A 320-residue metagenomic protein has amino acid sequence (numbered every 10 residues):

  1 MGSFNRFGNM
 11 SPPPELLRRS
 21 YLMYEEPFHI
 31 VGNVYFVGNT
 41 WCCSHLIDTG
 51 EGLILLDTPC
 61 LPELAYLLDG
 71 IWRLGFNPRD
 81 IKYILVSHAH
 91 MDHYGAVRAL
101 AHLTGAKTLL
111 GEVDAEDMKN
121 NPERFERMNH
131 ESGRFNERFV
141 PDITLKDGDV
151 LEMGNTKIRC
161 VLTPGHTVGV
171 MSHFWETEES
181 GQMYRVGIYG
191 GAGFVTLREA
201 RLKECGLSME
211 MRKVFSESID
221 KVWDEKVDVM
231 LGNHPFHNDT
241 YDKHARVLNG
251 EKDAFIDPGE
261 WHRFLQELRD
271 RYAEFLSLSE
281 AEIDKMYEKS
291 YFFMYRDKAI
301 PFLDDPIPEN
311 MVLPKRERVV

Functional and structural regions predicted by a protein language model:
R6-E15, M23-Y24, H29-V31, D80 (+3 more regions): Metallo-beta-lactamase
F7, P258-V320: C-terminal regulatory/interaction regions
S20-L74, P78, S172-F194: Conserved beta-strand hairpin/beta-sheet module of binuclear metal-dependent hydrolase folds, prominently
N33, I47, D57, L67 (+7 more regions): Divalent metal-coordination and catalytic microenvironments
V34, P62-A65, W72-V150, N249-E251 (+2 more regions): Active-site HxH/HxHxD metal-binding segment of metal-dependent hydrolases
N39, P59, E63, F76 (+4 more regions): Extracytoplasmic/periplasmic, Sec-exported soluble proteins
L53, C60-P62, V140-D142, V150-E152 (+3 more regions): Metallo-beta-lactamase
